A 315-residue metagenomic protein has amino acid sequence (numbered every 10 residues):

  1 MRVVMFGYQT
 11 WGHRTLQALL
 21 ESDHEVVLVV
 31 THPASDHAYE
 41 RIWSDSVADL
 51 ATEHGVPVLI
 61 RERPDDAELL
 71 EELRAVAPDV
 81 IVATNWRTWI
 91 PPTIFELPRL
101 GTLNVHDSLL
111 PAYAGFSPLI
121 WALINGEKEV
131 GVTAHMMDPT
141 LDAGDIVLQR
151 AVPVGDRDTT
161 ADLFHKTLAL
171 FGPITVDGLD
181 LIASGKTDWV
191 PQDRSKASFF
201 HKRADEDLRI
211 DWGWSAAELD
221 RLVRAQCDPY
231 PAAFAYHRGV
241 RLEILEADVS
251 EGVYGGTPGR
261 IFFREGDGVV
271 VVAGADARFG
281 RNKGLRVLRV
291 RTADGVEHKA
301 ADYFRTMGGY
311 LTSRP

Functional and structural regions predicted by a protein language model:
M1-I42: N-terminal Rossmann-like dinucleotide-binding module
R2, E21-S22, V80-F199: Donor/substrate-binding cores of folate-linked one-carbon enzymes
G7, V29, A51, I81 (+7 more regions): A residue-level signal for conserved active-site and pocket-lining positions in enzyme catalytic cores
Y8-W11, E62-D65, W86-T88, C227 (+1 more regions): Short beta->alpha connector loops
E25, G55-P57, G101: Conserved beta-strand segments of alpha/beta enzyme cores
V30-D79: N-terminal glycine-/serine-/threonine-rich beta1-alpha1-beta2 phosphate-ribose binding loop of Rossmann-like
H201-W214: Acyl-group handling in specialized metabolite and lipid biosynthesis
G213-P315: An anion-binding loop in the catalytic cleft
